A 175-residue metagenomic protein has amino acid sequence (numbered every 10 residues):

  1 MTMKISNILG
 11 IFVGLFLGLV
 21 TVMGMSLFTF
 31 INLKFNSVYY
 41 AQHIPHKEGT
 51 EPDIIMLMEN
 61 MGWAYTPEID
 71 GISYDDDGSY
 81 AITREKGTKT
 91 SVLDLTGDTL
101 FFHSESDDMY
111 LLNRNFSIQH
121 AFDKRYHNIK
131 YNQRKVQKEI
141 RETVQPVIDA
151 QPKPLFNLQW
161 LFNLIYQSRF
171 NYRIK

Functional and structural regions predicted by a protein language model:
M1-N7: Positively charged n-region of N-terminal signal peptides that target proteins for export
G14, G18-H103: N-terminal export/targeting and maturation segments
A64, E68-K175: Extracytoplasmic electrostatic interaction patches
